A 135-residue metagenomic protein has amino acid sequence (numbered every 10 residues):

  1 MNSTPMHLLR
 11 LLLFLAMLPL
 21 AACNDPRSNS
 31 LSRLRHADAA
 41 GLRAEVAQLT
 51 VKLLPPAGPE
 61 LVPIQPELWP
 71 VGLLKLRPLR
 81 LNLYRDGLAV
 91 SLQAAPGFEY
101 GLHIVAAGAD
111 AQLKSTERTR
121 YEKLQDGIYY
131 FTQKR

Functional and structural regions predicted by a protein language model:
M1-A21: Sec-dependent bacterial lipoprotein signal peptides
T4, A21-A22, R35, L83: Intrinsic disorder/low-complexity signature
L9, S28, S32, K114-S115: Residue-level detector of functional hotspots within protein domains
C23-P78: N-terminal export/targeting and maturation segments
P63-Q125, F131-R135: Short, solvent-exposed recognition patches
